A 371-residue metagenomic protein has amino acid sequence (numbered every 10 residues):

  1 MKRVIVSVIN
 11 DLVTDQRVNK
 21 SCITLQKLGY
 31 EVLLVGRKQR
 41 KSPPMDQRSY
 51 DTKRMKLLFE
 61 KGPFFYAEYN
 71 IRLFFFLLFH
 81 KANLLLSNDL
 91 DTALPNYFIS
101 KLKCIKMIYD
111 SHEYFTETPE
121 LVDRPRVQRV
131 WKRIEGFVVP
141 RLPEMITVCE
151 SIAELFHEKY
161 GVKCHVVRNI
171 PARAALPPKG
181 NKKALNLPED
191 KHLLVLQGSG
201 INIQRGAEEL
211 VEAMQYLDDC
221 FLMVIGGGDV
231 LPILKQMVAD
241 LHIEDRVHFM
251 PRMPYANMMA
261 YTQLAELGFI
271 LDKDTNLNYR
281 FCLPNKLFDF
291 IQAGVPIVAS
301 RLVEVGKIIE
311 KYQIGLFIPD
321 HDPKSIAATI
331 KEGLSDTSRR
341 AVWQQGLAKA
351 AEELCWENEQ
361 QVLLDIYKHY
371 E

Functional and structural regions predicted by a protein language model:
V4-S7, I146, P188-Q215, Q344 (+1 more regions): Conserved donor-binding/catalytic core segment of Leloir-type glycosyltransferases
G36, K53, K132-P178, F249: Donor nucleotide-sugar binding/catalytic pocket of nucleotide-sugar-dependent glycosyltransferases
P43-M45, R126, L176-P188, R339: A short helix/loop element that forms part of the nucleotide-sugar donor recognition site in Leloir-type
F64-E68, T116-F137, I203: Nucleotide-sugar donor phosphate/pyrophosphate-binding loop at the beta->alpha transition of glycosyltransferases
I71-F79, L94, F98-L102, R126-M145 (+1 more regions): Membrane-proximal helix-turn-helix segments that form the acceptor-binding/catalytic region of lipid-linked
P143, R246, T262-F281, V295: Acidic donor-binding loop of glycosyltransferase active sites
I225, I233-A260: Nucleotide-activated donor-binding/catalytic signature segment of Leloir-type glycosyltransferases, i.e., the conserved
K311-Y312, L316-P323, E332-S338: Conserved acidic donor-binding segment of nucleotide-sugar-dependent glycosyltransferases
